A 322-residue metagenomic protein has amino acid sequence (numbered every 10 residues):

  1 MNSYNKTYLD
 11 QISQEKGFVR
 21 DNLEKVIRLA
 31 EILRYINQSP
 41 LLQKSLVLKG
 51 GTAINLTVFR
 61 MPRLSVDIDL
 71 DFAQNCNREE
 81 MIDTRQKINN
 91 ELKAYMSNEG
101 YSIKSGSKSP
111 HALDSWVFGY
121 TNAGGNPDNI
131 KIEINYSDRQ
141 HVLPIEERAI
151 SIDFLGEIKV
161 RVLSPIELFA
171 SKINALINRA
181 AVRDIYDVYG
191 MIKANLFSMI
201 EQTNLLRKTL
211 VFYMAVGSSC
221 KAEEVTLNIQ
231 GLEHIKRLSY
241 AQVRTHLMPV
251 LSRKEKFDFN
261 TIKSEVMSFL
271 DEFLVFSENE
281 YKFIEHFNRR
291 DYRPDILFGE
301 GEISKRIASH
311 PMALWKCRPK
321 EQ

Functional and structural regions predicted by a protein language model:
M1-L46, L56-P62, V66-I68, F72-Q322: Structured mid-to-C-terminal alpha-helical surface segments
G51: Active-site glycine-centered loops adjacent to acidic/histidine catalytic or metal-binding residues that shape
